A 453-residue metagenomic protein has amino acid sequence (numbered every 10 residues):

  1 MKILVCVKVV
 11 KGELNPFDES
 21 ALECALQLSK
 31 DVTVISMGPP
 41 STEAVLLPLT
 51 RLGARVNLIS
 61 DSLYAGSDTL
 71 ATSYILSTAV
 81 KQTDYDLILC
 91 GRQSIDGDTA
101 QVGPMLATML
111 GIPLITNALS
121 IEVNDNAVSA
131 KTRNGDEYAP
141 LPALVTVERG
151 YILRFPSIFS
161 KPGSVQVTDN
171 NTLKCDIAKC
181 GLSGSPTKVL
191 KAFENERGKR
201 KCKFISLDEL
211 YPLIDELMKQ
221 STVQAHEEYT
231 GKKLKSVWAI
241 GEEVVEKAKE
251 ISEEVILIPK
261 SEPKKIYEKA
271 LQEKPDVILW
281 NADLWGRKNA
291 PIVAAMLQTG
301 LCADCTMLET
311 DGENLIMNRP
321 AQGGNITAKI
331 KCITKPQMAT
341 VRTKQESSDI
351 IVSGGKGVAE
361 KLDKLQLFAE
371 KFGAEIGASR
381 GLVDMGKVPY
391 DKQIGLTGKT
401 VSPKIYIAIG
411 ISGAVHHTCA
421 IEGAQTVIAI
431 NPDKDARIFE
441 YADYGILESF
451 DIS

Functional and structural regions predicted by a protein language model:
M1-S453: N-terminal glycine-rich FAD/FM-binding segment characteristic of electron-transfer flavoproteins
